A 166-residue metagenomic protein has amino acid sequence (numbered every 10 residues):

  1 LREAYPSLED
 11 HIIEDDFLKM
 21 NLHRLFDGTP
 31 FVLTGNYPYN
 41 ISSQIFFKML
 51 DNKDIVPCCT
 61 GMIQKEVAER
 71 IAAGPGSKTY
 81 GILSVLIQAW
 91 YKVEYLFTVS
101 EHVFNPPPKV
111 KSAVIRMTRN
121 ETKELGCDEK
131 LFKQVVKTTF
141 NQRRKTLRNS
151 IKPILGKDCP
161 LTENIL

Functional and structural regions predicted by a protein language model:
L1-Q134: Catalytic cores of RNA-modifying enzymes
A113, M117-R119, E124-T162: An accessory alpha-helical subdomain
N164-L166: Amphipathic alpha-helical substructures
